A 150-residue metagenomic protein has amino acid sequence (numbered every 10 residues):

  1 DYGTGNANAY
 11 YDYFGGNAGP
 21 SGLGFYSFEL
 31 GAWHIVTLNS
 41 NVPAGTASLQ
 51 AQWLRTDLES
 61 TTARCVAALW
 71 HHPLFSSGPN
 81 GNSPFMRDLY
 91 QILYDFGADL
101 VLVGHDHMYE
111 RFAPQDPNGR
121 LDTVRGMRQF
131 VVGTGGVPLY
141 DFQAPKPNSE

Functional and structural regions predicted by a protein language model:
D1-T62, V66, F85-Y94, L100 (+1 more regions): Extended active-site neighborhood of metal-dependent phosphoesterases/phosphodiesterases
T61-G78: Short acidic, glycine-rich surface-loop motifs adjacent to enzyme active sites
P79-F85: Short, flexible/disordered intra-domain loops and linkers
H105: Short, conserved phosphate/pyrophosphate- and ester-handling motifs at nucleotide-, phospho-/glycolipid
